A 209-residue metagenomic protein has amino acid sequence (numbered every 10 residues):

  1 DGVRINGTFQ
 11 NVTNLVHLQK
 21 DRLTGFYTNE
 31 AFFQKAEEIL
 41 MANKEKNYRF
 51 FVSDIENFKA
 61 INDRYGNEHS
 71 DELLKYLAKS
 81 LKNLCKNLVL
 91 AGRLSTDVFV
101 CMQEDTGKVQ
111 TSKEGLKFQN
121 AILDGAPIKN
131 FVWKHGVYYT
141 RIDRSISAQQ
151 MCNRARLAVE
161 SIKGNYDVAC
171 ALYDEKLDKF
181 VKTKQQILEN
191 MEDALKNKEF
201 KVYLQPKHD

Functional and structural regions predicted by a protein language model:
G2-N11, V52: PAS-family sensory domains
V3-N6, N47, V168: Short beta-strand edge/capping elements of PAS-family sensory modules
N11-N14, I55-E56, K176: PAS/PAC or PAS-like capping segment
N14-L15, F58, S145, C170: Sensory-module boundary signal marking interfaces of small helical input modules and downstream signaling cores
V16-F50, E56-N83, G92-C101, K108-S112 (+3 more regions): Conserved long alpha-helical elements within nucleotide-processing catalytic cores of c-di-GMP signaling and class III
R49, R93-M102, P127-S161, V168-D174: A short glycine-enriched loop-to-beta-strand structural element that forms part of the catalytic core of nucleotide
N83-L88, K117-F131: Short catalytic/binding micro-motifs of nucleotide second-messenger systems
T183-D209: Active-site core of bacterial EAL-family cyclic-dinucleotide phosphodiesterase domains
